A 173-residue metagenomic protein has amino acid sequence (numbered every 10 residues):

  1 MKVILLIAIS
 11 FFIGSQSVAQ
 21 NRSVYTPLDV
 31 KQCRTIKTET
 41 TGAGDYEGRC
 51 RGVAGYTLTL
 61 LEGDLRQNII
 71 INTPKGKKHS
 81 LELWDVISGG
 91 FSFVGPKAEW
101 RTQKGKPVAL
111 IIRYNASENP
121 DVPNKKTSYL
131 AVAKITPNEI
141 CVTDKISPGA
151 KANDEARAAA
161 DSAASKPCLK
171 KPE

Functional and structural regions predicted by a protein language model:
V3-L5, S15-L83: Charge-rich, low-complexity N-terminal segments
K75-K78, G89-G95, S162: Alpha-helical elements of Rossmann-like donor-binding domains used by nucleotide-donor carbohydrate transfer enzymes
L83-S147: Short helix/strand-capping turn motifs
I140-E173: C-terminal partner/receptor-binding element of secreted or periplasmic proteins
